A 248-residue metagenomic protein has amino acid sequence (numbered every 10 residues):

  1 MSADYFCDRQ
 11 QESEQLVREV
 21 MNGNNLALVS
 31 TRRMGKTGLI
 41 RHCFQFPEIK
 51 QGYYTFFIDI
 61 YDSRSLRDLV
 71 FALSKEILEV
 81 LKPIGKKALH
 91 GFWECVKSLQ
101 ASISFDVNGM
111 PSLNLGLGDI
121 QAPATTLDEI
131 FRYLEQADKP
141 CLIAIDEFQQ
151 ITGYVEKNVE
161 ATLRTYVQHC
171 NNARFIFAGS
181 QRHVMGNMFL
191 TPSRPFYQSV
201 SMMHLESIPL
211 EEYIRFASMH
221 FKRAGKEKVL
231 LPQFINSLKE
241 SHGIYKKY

Functional and structural regions predicted by a protein language model:
A3-V20: Pre-Walker A adenine-sensing motif
R9, T37, S241-I244: Short, conserved phosphate/pyrophosphate- and ester-handling motifs at nucleotide-, phospho-/glycolipid
N25, S30-M34, G38-C141: P-loop NTPase nucleotide-binding core
R67-S74, L210-S218: An amphipathic alpha-helix signature
L113-Q181, L190: Conserved Walker B catalytic segment
R182-V200: Short regulatory helix/loop adjacent to the ATP-binding pocket of P-loop NTPases
S201-E211: Conserved AAA+ ATPase "SRH/arginine-finger" region at the nucleotide-binding site
M219-Y248: Amphipathic alpha-helical "lid/sensor" segments that cap RecA-like P-loop NTPase cores
